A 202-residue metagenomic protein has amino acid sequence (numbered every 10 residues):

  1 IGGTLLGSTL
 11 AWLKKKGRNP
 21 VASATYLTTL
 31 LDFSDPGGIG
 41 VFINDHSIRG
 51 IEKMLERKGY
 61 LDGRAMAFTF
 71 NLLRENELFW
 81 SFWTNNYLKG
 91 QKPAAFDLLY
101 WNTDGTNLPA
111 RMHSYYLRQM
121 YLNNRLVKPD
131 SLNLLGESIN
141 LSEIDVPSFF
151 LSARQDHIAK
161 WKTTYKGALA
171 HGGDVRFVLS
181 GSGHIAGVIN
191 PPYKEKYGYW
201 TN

Functional and structural regions predicted by a protein language model:
I1-G2: Alpha/beta-hydrolase fold nucleophile elbow
L5-S114, Q119, N124: Alpha/beta-hydrolase-fold enzymes
R18-A22, A94-A95, V127-P129, K160 (+1 more regions): Acidic/polar loop patches that form or flank catalytic/metal-binding clefts of enzymes that bind anionic ligands
F42-M54, I189-N202: Acidic, Ser/Thr-rich peripheral helices and adjacent loops at domain boundaries
L117, G167, H171-T201: Catalytic histidine neighborhood in serine/cysteine hydrolases with alpha/beta-hydrolase-type architecture
N133-D145: The feature captures the conserved acid-bearing segment of alpha/beta-hydrolase catalytic domains
I144, F150-S152, D156: Short beta-strand/loop motif that positions the catalytic acidic residue of the alpha/beta-hydrolase fold
H157-T163: Conserved alpha/beta-hydrolase "acid-adjacent" motif
